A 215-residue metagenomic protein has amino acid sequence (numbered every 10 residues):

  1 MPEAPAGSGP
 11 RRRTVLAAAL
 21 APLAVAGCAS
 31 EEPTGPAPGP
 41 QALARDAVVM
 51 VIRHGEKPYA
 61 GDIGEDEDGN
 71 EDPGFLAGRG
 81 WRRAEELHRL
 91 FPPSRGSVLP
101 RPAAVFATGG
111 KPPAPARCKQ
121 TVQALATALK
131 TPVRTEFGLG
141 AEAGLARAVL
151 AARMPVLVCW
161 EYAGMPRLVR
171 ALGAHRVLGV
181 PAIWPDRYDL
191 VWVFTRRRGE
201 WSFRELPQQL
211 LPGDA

Functional and structural regions predicted by a protein language model:
M1-P10, A17-A26: N-terminal secretory signal peptides
P10-R12, G80: Short, intrinsically disordered low-complexity segments
R13-V15, E85: Small/flexible residues
L16-A18, P58-Y59: Intrinsically disordered, low-complexity segments enriched in polar/charged small residues
A29-E31: Bacterial signal peptide processing site
G35-R153, G164-A215: Active-site-proximal alpha-helix that buttresses catalytic centers in soluble enzyme cores
P155-L157: Acidic/histidine-rich alpha-helical segments that form the ligand environment of transition-metal centers
C159-E161: Short beta-strand segments
